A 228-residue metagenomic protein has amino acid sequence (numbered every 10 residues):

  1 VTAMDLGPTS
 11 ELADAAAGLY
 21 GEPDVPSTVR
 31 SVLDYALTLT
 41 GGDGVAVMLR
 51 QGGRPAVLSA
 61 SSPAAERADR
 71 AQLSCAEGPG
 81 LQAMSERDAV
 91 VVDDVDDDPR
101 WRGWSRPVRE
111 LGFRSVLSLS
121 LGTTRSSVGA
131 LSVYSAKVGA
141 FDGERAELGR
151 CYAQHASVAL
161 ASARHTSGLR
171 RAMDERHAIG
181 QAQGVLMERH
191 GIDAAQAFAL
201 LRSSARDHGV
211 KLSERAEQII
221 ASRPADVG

Functional and structural regions predicted by a protein language model:
V1-G21, L169-H177: Signal-transmission linkers at sensory-effector interfaces
E11-A15, D24-D43, V47, L200: Amphipathic alpha-helical coiled-coil segments that mediate homodimerization and allosteric signal transmission
D34-Y35, G44-R67: GAF sensory/regulatory domain recognition with acknowledged cross-activation on helical regulatory dimers
L49-R50, A65-R102, R106-R114: Regulatory sensory and allosteric helical modules in signal-transduction proteins and certain transcription factors
S115-G122: Short hydrophobic beta-strand micro-motif common in sensory/regulatory domains
A130-G139, E144: Short beta-strand-to-loop transition segments that serve as allosteric relay/switch motifs in sensory/regulatory domains
A146, R150-S157: Allosteric cytosolic regulatory segments
R164-G228: Signal-transducing coiled-coil/dimerization helices and immediately adjacent hinge/linker segments that couple sensory
